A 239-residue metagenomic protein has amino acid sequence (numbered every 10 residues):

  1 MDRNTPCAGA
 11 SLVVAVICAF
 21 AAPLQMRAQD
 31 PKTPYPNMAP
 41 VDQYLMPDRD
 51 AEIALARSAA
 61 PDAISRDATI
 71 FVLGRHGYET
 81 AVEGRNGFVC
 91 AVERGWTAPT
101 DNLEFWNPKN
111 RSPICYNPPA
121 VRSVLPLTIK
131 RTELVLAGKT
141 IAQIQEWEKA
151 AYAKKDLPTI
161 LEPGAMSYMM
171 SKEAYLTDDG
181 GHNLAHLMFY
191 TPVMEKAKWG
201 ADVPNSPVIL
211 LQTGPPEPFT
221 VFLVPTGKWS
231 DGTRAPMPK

Functional and structural regions predicted by a protein language model:
D2-V13: Bacterial N-terminal signal peptides that target proteins for export
S11-A21: Bacterial N-terminal signal peptides
L24-A28: Sec/Tat signal peptide C-region and signal peptidase I cleavage site
D30-K239: Primary mode marks residue(s) on the alpha4-beta5-alpha5 output face of response regulator receiver
